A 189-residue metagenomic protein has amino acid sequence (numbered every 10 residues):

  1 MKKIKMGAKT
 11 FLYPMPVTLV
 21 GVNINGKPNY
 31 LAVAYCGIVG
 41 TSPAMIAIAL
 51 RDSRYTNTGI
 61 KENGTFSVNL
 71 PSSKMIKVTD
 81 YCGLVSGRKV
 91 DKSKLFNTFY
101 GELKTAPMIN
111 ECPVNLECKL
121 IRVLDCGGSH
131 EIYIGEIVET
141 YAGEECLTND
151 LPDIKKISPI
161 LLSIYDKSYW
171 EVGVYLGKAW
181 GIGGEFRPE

Functional and structural regions predicted by a protein language model:
M1-E189: Basic, polyanion-binding surface patches
